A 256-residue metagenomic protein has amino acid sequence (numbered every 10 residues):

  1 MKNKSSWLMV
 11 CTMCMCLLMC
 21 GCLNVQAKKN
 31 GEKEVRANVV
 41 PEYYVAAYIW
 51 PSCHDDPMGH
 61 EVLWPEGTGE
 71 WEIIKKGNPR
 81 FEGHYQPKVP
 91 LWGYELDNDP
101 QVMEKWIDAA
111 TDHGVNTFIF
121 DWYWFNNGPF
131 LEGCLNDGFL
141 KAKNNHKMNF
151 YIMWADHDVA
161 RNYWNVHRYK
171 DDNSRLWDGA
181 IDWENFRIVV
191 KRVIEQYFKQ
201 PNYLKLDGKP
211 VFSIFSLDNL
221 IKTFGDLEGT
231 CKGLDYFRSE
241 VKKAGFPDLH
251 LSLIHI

Functional and structural regions predicted by a protein language model:
M1-C11: Bacterial N-terminal signal peptides that target proteins for export
V10-G21: Bacterial N-terminal signal peptides
G31-H54: N-terminal module-boundary/linker segments of secreted carbohydrate-active enzymes
Y48-G133: N-terminal carbohydrate-binding/catalytic regions of secreted carbohydrate-active enzymes
Y85-D99, N116-P129, K170-E184, F212-L227: The substrate-binding groove and active-site-proximal loops of carbohydrate-active enzymes, especially glycoside
K141-K143, R175-K205: An active-site-proximal structural segment forming one wall of the substrate-binding cleft that immediately precedes
D226-G245: Active-site neighborhood of glycoside hydrolase catalytic domains
I254-I256: Conserved small/polar residues in nucleotide/adenosyl-binding loops
